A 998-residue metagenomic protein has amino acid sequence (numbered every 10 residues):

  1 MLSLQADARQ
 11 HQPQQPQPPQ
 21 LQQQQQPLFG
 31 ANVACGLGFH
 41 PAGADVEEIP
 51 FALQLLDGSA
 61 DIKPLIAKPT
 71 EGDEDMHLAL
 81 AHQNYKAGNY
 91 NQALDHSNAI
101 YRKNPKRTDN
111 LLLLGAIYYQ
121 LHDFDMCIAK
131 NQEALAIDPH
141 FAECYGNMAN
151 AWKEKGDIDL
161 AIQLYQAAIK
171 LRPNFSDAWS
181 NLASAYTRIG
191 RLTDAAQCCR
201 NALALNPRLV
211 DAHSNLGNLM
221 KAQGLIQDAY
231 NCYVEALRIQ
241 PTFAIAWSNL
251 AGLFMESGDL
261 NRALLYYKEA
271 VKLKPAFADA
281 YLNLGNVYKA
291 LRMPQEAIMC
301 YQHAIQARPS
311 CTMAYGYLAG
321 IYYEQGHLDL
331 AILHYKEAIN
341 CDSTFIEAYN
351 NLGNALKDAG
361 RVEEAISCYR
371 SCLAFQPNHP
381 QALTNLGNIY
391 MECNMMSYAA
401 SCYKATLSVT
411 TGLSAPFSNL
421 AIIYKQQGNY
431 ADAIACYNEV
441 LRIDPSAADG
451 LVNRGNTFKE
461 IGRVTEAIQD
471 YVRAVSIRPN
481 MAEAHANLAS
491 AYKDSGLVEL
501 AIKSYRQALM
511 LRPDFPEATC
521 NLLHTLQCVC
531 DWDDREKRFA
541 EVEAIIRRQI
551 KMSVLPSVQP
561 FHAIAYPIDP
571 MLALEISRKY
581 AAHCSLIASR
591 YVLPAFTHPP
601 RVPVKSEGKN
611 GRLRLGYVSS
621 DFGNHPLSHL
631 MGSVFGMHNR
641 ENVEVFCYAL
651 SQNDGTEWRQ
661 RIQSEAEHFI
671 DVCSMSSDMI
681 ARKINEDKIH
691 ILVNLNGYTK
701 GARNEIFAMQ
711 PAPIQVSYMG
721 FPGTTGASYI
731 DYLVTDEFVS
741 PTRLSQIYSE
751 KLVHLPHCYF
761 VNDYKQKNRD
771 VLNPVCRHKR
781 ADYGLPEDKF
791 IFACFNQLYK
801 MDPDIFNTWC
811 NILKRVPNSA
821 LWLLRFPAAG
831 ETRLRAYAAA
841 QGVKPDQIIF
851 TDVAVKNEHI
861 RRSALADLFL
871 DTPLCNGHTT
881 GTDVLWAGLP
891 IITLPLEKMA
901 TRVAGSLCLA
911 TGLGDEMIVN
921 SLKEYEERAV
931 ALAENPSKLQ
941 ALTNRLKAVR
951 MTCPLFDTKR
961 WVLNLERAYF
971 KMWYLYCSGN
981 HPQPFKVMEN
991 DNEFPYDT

Functional and structural regions predicted by a protein language model:
M1-D788, Q797, N807, R835-D846 (+7 more regions): Alpha-helical solenoid repeat scaffolds of the TPR/TPR-like class and their adjacent stem/linker regions that mediate
L615-Y617, F792, L821: Conserved hydrophobic helix-helix packing surfaces used for dimerization/oligomerization
V634-M637, P803-P817: Short hydrophobic signal-anchor/transmembrane segments that target glycosyltransferases and glycosylation machinery
N642-V643, C810-A839: A conserved nucleotide-sugar
L870, V884: Donor-sugar nucleotide-binding helix/loop cap in glycosyltransferases
T872-L874: A short structural motif in glycosyltransferase catalytic domains
